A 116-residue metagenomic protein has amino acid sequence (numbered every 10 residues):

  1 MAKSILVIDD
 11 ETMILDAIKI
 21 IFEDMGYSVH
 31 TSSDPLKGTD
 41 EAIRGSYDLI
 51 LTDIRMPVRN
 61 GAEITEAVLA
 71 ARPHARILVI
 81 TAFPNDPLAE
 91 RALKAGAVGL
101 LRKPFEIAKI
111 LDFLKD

Functional and structural regions predicted by a protein language model:
E11, I50, I54-R55: The short loop immediately C-terminal to the conserved phospho-acceptor aspartate in CheY-like receiver
T12-H30: Two-component/phosphorelay signaling modules centered on CheY-like receiver
L15, P57-V58, N85: The feature encodes the CheY-like receiver
K19, E63, P84-L101, K109-D112: Alpha4 helix (beta4-alpha4-beta5 surface) of REC/receiver domains from two-component response regulators
T31, P57-R59, K94: Residue-level signal for the "D+5" position in two-component response regulator receiver
S33-K37, N60-I64: Acidic catalytic/metal-coordinating carboxylates
E106: Receiver (REC) domain switch/active-site region of two-component response regulators
